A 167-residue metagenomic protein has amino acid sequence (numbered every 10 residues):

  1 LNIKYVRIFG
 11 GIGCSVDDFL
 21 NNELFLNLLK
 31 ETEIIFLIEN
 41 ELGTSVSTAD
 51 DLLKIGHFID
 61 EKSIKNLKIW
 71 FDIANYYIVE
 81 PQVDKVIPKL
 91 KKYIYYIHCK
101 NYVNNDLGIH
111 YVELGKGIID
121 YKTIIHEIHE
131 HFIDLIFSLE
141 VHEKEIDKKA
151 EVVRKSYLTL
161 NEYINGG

Functional and structural regions predicted by a protein language model:
L1-K68, E151: Active-site acidic/histidine proton-transfer and metal-coordination neighborhood in alpha/beta enzyme cores
L1-N2, L28-I35, I124-D134, Y163-G166: A structural motif corresponding to the C-terminal end of an alpha-helix and its immediate exit/capping segment
I3, N66-K68, K92-I94, D134-I136: Structural motif
R7, L37, Y95-H98, S138: Conserved beta-strand positions in the central sheet of alpha/beta enzyme cores
E23-K30, L53-G56, K91, I125-H129 (+2 more regions): A structural alpha-helix within SAM-dependent methyltransferase catalytic domains
I38-E39, F71-A74, L139: Active-site flanking residues adjacent to catalytic metal/cofactor-binding acidic residues
S45, A49, L53, N75-D134 (+1 more regions): Gly/Pro-rich active-site loop or hairpin
K149-G167: C-terminal helical cap(s) of enzyme catalytic domains, especially alpha/beta-barrels
